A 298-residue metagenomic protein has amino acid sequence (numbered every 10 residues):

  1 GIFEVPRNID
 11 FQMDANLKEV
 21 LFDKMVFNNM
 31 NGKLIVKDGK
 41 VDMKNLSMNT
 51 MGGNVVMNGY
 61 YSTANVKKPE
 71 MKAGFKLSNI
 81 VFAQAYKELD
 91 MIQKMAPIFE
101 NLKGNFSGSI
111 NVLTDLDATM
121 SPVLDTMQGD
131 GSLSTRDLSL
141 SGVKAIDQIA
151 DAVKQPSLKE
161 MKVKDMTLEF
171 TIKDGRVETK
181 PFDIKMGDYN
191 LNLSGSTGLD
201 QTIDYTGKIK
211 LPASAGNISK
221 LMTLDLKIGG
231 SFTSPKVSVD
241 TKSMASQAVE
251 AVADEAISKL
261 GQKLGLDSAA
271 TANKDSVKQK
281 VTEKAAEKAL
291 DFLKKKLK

Functional and structural regions predicted by a protein language model:
G1-N8, K296: N-terminal leader/targeting segments and the immediate start of mature chains
V5-D267: Small-residue helix/turn framework positions
K242-K298: Protein-protein interaction and targeting regions used for scaffolding, dimerization, and localization
